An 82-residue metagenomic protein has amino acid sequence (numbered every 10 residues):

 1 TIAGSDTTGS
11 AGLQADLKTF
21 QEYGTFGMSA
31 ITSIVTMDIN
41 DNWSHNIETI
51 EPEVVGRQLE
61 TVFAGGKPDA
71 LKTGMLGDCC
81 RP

Functional and structural regions predicted by a protein language model:
T1, L17-P82: Conserved N-terminal subdomain of the carbohydrate kinase-like
I2-Q14: N-terminal beta1-alpha1 ligand-phosphate binding loop
